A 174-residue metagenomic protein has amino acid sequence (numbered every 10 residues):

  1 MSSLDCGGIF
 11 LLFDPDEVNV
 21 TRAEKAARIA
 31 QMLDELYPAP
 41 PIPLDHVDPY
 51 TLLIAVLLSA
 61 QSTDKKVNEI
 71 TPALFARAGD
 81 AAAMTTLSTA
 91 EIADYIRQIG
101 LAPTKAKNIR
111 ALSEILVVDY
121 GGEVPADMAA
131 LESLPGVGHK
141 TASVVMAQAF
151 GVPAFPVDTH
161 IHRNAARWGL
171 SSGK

Functional and structural regions predicted by a protein language model:
F13-P15, T21-K174: Catalytic cores of DNA base-excision repair glycosylases
